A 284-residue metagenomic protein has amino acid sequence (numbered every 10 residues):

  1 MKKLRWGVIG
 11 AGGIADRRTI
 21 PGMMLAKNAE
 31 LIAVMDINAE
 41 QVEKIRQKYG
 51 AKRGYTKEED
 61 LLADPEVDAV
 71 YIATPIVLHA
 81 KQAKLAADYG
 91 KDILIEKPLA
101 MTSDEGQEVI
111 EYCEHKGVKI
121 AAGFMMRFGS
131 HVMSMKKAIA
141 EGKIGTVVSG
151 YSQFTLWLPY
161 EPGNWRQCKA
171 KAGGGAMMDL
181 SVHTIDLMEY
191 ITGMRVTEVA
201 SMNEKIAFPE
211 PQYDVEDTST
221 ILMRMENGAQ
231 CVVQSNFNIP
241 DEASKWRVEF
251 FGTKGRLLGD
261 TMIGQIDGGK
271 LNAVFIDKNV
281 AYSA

Functional and structural regions predicted by a protein language model:
M1-Y49: N-terminal Rossmann-like dinucleotide-binding module
A15, Y55, I95, I120-A122 (+2 more regions): Hydrophobic residues in well-ordered beta-strands that form the structural core
A29-A33, D68-V70, G174-G175: Short active-site oxyanion
Y49-Y112: Beta-loop-alpha module in the N-terminal Rossmann-like domain of NAD(P)-dependent dehydrogenases, especially those
E108-M126, G145-S152: Rossmann-fold dehydrogenase core element
M126-Y213: Predominantly a Rossmann-like dinucleotide-binding segment in NAD(P)-dependent oxidoreductases
D186-G268: Contiguous beta-strand/loop segments that form the cofactor/metal-binding neighborhood of enzyme cores
